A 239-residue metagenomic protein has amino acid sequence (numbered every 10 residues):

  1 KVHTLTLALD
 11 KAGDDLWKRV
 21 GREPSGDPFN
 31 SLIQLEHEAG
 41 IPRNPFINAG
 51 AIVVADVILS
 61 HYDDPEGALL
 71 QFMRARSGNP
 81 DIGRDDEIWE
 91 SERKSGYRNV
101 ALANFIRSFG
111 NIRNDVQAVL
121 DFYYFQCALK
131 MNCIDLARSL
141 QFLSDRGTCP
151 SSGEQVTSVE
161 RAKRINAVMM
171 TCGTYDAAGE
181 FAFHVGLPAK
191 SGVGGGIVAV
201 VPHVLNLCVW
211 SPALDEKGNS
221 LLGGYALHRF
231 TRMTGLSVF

Functional and structural regions predicted by a protein language model:
K1-D14, S139, L207: Active-site SXXK
A8-Q126: Active-site-adjacent helix/loop patches that line small-molecule binding or acyl-intermediate pockets
A51-A55, L140, L205: Well-ordered alpha-helical segments within folded domains of soluble proteins
D56, N104, R138-Q141, A167-M170 (+2 more regions): Generic alpha-helical structural context detector
R93, V100-R164, K217-S220: Penicillin-binding protein/beta-lactamase superfamily catalytic region
R146-F239: Structured C-terminal helix/loop/strand segments within mature extracytoplasmic catalytic/sensor domains
